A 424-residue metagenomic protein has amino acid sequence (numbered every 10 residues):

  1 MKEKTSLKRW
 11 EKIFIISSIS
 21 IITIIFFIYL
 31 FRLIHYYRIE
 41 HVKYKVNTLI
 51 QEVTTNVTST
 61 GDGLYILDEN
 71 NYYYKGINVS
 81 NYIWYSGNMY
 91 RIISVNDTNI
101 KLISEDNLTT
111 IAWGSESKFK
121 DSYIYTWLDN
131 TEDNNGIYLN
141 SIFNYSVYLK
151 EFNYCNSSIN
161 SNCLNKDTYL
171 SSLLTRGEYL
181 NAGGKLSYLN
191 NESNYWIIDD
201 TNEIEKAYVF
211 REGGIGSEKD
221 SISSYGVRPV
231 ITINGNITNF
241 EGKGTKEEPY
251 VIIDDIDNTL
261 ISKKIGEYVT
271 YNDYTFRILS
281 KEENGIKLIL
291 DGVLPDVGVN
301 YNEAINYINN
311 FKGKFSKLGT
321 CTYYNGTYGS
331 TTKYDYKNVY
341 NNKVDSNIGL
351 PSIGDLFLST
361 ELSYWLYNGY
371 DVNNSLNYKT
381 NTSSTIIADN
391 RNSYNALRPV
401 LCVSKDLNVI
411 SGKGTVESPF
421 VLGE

Functional and structural regions predicted by a protein language model:
K4-I21: N-terminal Sec-pathway targeting helices
I22-L33: Hydrophobic alpha-helical membrane-insertion segments, chiefly the h-region of N-terminal signal peptides
F31, H35-E424: Collagenous Gly-X-Y triple-helix signature in extracellular proteins
